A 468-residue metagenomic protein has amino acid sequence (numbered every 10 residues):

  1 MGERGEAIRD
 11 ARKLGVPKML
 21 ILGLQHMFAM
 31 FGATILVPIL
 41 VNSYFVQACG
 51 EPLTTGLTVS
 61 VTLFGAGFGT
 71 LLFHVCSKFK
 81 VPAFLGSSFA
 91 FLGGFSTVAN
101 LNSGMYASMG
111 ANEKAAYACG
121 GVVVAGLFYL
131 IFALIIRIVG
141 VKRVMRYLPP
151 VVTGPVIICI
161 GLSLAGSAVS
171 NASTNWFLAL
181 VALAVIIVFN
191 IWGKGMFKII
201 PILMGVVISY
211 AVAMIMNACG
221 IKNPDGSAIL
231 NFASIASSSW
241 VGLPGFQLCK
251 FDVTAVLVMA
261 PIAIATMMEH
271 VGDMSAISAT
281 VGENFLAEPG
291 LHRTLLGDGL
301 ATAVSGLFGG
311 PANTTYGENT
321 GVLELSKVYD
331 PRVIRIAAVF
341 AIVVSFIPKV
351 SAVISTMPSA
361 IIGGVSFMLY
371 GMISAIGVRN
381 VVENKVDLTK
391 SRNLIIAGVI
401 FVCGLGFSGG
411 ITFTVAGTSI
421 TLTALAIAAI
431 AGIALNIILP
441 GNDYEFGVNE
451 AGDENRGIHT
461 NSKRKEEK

Functional and structural regions predicted by a protein language model:
M1-I21, N223-G245, A279-E283, T294 (+1 more regions): Intrinsically disordered, low-complexity non-transmembrane regions of multi-pass membrane transporters
M1-P82, G93-N112: N-terminal signal-anchor module of multipass membrane proteins
G2-R4, G32-P38, N42, A182-F189 (+5 more regions): Juxtamembrane interface elements at the cytosolic ends of transmembrane helices in multi-pass membrane proteins
T34-I35, S209-G306, G310: Membrane-embedded hairpin module used as a gating/binding unit in multi-pass transport and secretion proteins
N42-H74, P261-P331, K465: Membrane-embedded helical hairpins/re-entrant loop segments and their flanking transmembrane helices within multi-pass
L57, F79-F91, V144-T153, K198-M204 (+4 more regions): Short, non-helical or kinked segments that cap or interrupt transmembrane helices
S96-N100, N190, N319-I334, F340-S345: Interfacial segments of multi-pass membrane proteins
N100, N112-C219, A338-N449: Membrane-embedded alpha-helical modules
